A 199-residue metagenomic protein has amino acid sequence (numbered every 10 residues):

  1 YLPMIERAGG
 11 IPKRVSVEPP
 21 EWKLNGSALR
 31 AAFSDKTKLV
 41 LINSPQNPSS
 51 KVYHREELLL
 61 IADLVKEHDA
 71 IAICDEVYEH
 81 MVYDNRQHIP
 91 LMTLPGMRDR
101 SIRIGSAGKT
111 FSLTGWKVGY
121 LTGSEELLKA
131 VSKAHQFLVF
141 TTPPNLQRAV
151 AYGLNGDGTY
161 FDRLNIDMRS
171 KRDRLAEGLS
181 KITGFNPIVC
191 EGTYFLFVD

Functional and structural regions predicted by a protein language model:
Y1-G10: Substrate-binding/gating loop at the entrance of the active-site cleft, primarily in PLP-dependent aminotransferase-like
G9, G26, L58, C74 (+3 more regions): Short amphipathic alpha-helical/adjacent loop interface patches that line ligand and macromolecule-binding sites
K13, V17-N85: Active-site phosphate-binding strand-loop segment of PLP-dependent enzymes
L94-A130, T142-N145: Active-site PLP attachment segment
V131-H135, G153-A176: Structural signature of PLP-dependent enzymes
A134-P143, F185-N186: Glycine/threonine-rich helix-loop capping motifs at alpha-helix boundaries
A151, I166-A176, P187-D199: Conserved glycine-rich beta-strand-loop-beta hairpin in the small C-terminal domain of fold type I
